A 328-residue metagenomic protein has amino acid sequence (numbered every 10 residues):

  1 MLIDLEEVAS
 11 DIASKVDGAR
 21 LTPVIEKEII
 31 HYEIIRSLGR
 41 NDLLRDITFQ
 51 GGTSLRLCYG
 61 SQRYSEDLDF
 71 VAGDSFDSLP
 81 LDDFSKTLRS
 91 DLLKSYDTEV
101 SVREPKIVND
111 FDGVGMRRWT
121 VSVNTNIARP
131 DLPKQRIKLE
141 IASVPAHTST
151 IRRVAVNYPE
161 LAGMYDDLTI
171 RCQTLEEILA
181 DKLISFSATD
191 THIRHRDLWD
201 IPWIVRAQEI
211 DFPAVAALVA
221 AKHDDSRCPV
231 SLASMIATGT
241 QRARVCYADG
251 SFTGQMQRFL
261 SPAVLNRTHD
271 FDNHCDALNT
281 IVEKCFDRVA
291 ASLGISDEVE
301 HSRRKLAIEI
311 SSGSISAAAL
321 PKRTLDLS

Functional and structural regions predicted by a protein language model:
M1-I47, C58-S61, G73-S328: Structured mid-to-C-terminal alpha-helical surface segments
Q50-T53: Glycine-rich beta-strand-to-loop/alpha-helix junction loops that act as flexible
